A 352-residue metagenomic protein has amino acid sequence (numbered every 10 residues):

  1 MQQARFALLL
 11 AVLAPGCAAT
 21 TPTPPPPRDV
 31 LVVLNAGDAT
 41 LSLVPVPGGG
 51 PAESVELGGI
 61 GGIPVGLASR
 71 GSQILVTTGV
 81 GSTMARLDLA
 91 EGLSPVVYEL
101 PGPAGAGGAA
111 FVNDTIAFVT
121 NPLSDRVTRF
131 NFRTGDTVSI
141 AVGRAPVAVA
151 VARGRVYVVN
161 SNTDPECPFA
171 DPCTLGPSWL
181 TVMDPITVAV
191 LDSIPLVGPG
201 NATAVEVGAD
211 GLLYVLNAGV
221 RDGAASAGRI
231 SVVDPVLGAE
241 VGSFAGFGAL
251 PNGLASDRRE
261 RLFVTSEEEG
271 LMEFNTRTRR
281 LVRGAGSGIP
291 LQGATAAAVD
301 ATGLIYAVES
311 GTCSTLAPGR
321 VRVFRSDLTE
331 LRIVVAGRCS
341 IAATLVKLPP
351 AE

Functional and structural regions predicted by a protein language model:
M1-G16: Sec-dependent bacterial lipoprotein signal peptides
C17-E352: Predominantly soluble domains enriched in secretory-pathway, periplasmic, or organellar proteins
